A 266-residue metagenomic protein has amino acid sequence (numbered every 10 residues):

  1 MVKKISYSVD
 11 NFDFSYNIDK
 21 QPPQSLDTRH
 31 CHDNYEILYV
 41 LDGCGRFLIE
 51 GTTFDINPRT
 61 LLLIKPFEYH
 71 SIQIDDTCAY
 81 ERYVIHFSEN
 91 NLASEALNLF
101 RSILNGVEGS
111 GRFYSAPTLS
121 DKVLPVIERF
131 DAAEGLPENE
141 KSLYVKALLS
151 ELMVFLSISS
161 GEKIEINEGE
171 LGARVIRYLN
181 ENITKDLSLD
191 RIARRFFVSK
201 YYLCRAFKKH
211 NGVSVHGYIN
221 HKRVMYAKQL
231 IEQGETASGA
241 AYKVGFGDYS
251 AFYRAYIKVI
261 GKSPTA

Functional and structural regions predicted by a protein language model:
M1-K20, P66-L136, M153-I158: A hydrophobic/aromatic-rich effector-binding and dimerization subdomain of bacterial HTH-type transcriptional regulators
M1-N57, L61, E68, D76 (+1 more regions): Generic protein-terminus/edge-of-domain signal
V2, K243, Y253-A266: …primarily DNA-binding HTH/wHTH and HhH modules…
R59, Y202-L203, F207, A251-F252 (+1 more regions): Short hydrophobic/aromatic patch on the recognition helix
E134-S150: All-alpha amphipathic helical-bundle segments outside canonical DNA-binding/catalytic cores that form hydrophobic
L152-S160, L179, F207, I231 (+1 more regions): Hydrophobic recognition helices of helix-based DNA-binding modules
K163, S214-H216, S238, G261-A266: Short, Lys/Arg-enriched C-terminal cap helix and immediately downstream tail that follows
R177, E181, D186, D190 (+2 more regions): Terminal helix-turn-helix DNA-binding modules in bacterial transcription factors
